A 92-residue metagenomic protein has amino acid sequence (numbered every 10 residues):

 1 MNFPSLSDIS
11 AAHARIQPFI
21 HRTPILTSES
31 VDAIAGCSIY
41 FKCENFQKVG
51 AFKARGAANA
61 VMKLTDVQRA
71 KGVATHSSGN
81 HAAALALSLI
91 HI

Functional and structural regions predicted by a protein language model:
M1-I90: PLP-dependent amino-acid enzyme catalytic core
